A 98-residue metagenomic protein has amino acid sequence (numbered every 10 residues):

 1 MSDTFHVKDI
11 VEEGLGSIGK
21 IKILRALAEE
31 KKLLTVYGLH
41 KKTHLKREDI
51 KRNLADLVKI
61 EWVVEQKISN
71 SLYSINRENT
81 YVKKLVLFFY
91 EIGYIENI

Functional and structural regions predicted by a protein language model:
M1-K22: Short alpha-helical segments that sit at the start of domains
G14, A28-K31: Short helix-capping/hinge SLiMs at alpha-helix to coil transitions
R25: A cross-family signal for key residues in well-ordered alpha-helices that form functional helical elements
G38-K42: A short acidic, leucine-rich amphipathic alpha-helix
H44-K59: Short amphipathic alpha-helical interaction segments
V58-I68: A short, conserved structural fragment
L72, N76-I98: Conserved segment of winged-helix/HTH DNA-binding domains
